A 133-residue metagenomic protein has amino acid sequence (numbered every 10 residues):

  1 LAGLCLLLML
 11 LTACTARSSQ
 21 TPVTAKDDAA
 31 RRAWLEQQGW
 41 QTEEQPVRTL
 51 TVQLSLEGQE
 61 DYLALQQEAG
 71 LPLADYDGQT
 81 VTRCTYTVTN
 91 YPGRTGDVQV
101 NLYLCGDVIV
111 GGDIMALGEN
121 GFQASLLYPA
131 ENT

Functional and structural regions predicted by a protein language model:
L1-L6: Sec-dependent N-terminal signal peptides
M9-A13: C-terminal motif of bacterial Sec signal peptides marking the signal peptidase cleavage site
T15-R17: Bacterial signal peptide processing site
S19, D27, T49-V52: Soluble, non-membrane globular domain cores that form compact, hydrophobic packing and curved binding surfaces
S19-V23, T87-Y91, Q99-V100, I114-A116: Second-shell loop/turn segments in exported
P22-Q41: Post-signal peptide N-terminal segment of mature Sec-exported envelope proteins
Q37-T95: Mature extracytoplasmic domains of secretory-pathway proteins
D97-T133: A short, surface-exposed interaction/processing loop segment used at functional sites
